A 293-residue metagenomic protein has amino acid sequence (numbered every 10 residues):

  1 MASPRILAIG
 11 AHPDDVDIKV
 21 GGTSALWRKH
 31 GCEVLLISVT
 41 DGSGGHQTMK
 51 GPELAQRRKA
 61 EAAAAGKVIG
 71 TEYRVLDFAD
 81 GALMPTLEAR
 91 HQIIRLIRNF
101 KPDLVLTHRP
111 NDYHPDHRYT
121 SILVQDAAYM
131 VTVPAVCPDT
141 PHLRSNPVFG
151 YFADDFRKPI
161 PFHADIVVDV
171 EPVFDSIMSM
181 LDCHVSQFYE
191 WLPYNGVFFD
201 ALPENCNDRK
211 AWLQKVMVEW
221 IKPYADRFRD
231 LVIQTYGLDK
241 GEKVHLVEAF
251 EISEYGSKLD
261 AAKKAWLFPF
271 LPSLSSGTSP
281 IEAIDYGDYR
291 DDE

Functional and structural regions predicted by a protein language model:
M1-K101, I122, M130, T140-P141 (+1 more regions): Active-site rim/loop-helix segments in enzyme catalytic domains that contact anionic ligands
A2-P4, A135-P138, L143-S145, F156 (+2 more regions): C-terminal accessory domains and tails appended to enzymatic cores
G42, P110, D154: Flexible loop residues that form catalytic and substrate-binding hotspots at small-molecule/glycan-binding clefts
H46-M49, I160-A164: Short acidic, glycine/proline-rich loop/turn micro-motifs
M84, P115, P159: Glycine/Thr-rich phosphate-binding loops of Rossmann-like dinucleotide-binding domains
K101-T120: Active-site microenvironments of hydrolase-like enzyme catalytic domains
P115-V131: Short Gly/Thr/Asp-enriched flexible loops that form oxyanion-binding sites at enzyme active sites
I122, F149-Y151, A164-I166: Functional cores that coordinate and move charged inorganic groups
